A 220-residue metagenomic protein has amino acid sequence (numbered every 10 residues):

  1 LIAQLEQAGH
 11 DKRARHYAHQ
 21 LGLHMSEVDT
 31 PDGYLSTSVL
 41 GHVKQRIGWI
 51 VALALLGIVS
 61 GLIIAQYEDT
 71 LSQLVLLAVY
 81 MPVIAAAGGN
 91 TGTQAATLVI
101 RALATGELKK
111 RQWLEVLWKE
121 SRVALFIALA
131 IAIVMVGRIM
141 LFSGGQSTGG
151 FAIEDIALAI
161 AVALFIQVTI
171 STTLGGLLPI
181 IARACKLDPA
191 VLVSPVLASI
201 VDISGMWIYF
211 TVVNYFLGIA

Functional and structural regions predicted by a protein language model:
L1-M81: Cytosolic regulatory modules rich in charged/polar residues
W49-G57, G61, Y80, I84 (+12 more regions): Alpha-helical transmembrane segments in multi-pass membrane proteins
Q66-M81, S147-A159, A190, A220: Membrane-water interface of transmembrane alpha-helices in multipass transporters/channels
Q94-A102: Small-residue-rich hydrophobic transmembrane alpha-helices
A102-Q112, A184-V191: Juxtamembrane helix-boundary/capping and inter-helix hinge elements in multi-pass membrane proteins
K109-R122: Membrane-interface alpha-helices at helix entry/exit sites of multi-pass transporters
I181-V201: Interfacial loop-to-transmembrane junctions
M206-A220: Juxtamembrane boundary at the C-terminal end of a transmembrane helix
